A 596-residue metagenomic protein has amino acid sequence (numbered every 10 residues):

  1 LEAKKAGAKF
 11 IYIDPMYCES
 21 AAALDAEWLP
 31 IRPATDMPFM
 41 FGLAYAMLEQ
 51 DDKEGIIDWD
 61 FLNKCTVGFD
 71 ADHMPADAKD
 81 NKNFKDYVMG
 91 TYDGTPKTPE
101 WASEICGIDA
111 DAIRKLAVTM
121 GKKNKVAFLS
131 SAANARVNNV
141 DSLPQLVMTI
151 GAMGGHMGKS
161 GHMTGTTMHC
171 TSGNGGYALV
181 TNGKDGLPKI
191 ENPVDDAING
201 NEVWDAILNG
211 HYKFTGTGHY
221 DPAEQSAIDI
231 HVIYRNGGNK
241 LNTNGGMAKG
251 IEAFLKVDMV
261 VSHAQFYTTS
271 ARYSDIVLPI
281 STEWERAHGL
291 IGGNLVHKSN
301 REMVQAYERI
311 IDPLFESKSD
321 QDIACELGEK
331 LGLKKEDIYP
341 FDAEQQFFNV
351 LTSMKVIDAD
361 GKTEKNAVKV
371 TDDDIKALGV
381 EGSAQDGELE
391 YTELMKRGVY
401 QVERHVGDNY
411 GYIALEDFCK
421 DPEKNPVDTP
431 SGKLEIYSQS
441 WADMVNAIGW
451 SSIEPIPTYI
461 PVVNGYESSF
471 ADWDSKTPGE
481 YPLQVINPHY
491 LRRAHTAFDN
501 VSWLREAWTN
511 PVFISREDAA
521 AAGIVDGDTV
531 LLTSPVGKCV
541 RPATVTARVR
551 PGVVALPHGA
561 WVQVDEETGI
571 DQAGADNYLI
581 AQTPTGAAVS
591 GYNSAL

Functional and structural regions predicted by a protein language model:
L1-I13, M37-F39, M148-R272, T282 (+3 more regions): Extended redox/cofactor-interaction regions of prokaryotic respiratory oxidoreductases
K4-G7, I11, M16-K123: Long, well-ordered, tryptophan-enriched scaffold segments
L24-I31, S281, E285-I291, E302-P313: Short beta-alpha connecting loops at secondary-structure transitions that line or flank enzyme active sites
L29-A34, H73-A78, Y92, P99 (+11 more regions): Hydrophobic alpha-helical scaffolding
K53-L62, A127, G158-G165, K335-D342: Flexible, glycine/charged-enriched surface loops at secondary-structure junctions
C65-T66, T119-M120, M163-N174, P340-M354 (+1 more regions): A glycine-rich phosphate-binding loop feature that marks nucleotide/adenosyl-phosphate handling sites
D77-N209: Active-site phosphate/pyrophosphate-binding segments
E308-I310, E316, D320-K376, G382-Q385 (+3 more regions): Long, contiguous, secondary-structure-rich segments that constitute the structural scaffold of globular domains
